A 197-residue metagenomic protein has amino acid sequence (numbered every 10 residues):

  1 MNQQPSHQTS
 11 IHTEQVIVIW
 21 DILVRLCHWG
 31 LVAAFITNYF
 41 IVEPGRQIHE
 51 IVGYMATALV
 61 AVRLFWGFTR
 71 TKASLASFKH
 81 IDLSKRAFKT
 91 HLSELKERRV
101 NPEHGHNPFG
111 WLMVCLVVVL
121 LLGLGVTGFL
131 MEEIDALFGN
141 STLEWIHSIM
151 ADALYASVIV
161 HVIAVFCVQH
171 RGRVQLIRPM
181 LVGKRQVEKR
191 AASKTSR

Functional and structural regions predicted by a protein language model:
M1-R197: Membrane-embedded alpha-helical bundles that constitute the cytochrome b-like, heme-associated redox core of multi-pass
